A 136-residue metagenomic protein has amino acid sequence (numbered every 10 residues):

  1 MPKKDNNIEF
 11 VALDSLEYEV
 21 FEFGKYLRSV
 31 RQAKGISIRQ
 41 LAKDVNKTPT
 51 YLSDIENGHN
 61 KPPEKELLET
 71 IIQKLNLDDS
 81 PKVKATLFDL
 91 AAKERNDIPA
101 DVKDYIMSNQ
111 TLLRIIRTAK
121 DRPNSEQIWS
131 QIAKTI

Functional and structural regions predicted by a protein language model:
K4-A33, S125: A short, Lys/Arg-rich alpha-helix, primarily the initiator
L27, I38, P49, E64 (+1 more regions): Helix-turn-helix DNA-binding elements, focusing on the entry/boundary residues of the two helices that contact DNA
R31, A42, I72: The alpha-helix within a helix-turn-helix
G35-D54: Short alpha-helical DNA-recognition segment
N57: Short, conserved catalytic or interaction motifs in soluble domains
K65-T86: DNA major-groove recognition helix of helix-turn-helix/homeodomain DNA-binding modules
P81-R117: Short, charged recognition helix plus adjacent turn of helix-turn-helix-like nucleic-acid-binding domains
M107-I136: C-terminal regulatory/oligomerization modules of transcriptional regulators
